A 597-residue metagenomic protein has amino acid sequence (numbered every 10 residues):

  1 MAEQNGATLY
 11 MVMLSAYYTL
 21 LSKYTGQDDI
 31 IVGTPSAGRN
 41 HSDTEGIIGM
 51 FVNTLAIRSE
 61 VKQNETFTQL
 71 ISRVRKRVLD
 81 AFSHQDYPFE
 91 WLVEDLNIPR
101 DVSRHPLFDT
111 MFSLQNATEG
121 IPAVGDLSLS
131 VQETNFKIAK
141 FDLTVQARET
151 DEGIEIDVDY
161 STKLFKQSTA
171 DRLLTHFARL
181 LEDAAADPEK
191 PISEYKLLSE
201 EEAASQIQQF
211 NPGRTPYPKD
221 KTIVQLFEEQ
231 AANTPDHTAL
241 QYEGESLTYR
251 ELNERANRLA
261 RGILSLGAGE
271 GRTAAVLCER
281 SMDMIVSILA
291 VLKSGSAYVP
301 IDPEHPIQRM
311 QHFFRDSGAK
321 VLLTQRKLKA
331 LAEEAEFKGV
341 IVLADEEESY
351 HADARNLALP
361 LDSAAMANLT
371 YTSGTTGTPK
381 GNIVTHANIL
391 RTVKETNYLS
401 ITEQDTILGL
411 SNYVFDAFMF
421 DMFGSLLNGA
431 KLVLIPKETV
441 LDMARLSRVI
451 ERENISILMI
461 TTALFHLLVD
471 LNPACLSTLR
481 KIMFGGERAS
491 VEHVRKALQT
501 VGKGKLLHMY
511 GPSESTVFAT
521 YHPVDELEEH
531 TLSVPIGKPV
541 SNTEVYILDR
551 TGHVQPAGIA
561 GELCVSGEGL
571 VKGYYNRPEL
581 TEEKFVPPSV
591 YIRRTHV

Functional and structural regions predicted by a protein language model:
M1-D171, E182-D183, K196-L197, F210-G213 (+7 more regions): Adenylate-forming
E3, L14, Y24, T54-A56 (+14 more regions): Carrier-protein-dependent adenylate-forming modules in NRPS/ANL systems
M13, L55, Q85, F112 (+25 more regions): Generic structural signal for small/hydrophobic residues in well-ordered secondary structure, especially within
L20, D283-V286, R309, K327-A332 (+5 more regions): Phosphate- and divalent-cation-binding pockets in alpha/beta enzyme and binding domains that engage nucleotide-derived
A37-N40, L266, L277-M284, K329 (+6 more regions): AMP-binding (ANL) adenylation modules
P88-E90, S113, E155, I307 (+5 more regions): AMP-dependent adenylate-forming
K380-L408, D416-S456, E526: Conserved AMP-binding/adenylation subdomain of ANL enzymes
L427-A430, I455-M459, F465, V469-P535 (+1 more regions): Gly/Ser/Thr-rich phosphate-binding loop
